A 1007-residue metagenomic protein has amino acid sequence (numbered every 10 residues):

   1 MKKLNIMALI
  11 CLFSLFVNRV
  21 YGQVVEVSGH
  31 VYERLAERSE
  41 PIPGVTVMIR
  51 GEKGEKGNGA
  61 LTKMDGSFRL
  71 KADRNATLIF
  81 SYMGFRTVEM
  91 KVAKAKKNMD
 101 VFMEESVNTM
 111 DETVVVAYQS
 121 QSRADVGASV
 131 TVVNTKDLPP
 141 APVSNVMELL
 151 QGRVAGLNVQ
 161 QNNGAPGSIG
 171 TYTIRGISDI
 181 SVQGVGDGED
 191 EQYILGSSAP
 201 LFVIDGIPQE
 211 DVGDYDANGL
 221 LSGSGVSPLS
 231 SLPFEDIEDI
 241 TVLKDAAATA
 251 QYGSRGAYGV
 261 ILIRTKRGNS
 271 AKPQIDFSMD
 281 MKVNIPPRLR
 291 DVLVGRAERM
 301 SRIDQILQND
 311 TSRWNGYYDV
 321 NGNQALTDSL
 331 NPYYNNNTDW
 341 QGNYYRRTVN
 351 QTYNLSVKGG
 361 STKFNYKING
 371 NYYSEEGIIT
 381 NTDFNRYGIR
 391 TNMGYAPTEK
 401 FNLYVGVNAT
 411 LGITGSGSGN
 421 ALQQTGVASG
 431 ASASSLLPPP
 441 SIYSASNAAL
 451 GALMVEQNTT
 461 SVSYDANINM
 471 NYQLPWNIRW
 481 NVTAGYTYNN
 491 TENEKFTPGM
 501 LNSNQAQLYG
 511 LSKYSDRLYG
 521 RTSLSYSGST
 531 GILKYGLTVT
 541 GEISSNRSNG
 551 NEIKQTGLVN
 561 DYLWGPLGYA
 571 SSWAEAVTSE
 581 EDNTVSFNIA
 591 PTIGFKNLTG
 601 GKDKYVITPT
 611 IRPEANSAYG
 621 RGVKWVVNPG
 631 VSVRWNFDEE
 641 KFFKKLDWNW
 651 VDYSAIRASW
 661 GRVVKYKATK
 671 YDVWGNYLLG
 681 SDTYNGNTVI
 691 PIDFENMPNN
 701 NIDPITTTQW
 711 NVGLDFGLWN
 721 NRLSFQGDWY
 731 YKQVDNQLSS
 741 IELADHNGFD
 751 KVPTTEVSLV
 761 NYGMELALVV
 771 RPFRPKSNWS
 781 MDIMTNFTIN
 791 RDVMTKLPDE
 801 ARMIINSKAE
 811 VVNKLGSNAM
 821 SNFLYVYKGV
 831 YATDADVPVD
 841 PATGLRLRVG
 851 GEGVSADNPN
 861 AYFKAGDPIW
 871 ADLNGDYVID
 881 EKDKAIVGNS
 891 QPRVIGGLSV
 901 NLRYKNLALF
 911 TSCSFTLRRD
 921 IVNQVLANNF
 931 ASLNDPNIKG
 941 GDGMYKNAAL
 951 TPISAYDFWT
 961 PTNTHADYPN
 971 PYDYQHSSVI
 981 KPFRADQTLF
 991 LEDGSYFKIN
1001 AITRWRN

Functional and structural regions predicted by a protein language model:
M1-E26, R86-T87: Cleavable N-terminal targeting peptides that direct proteins into the secretory/outer-membrane pathway or into
V20-Q23, S120-L221, P228-S230, F234-E238 (+10 more regions): Membrane-proximal, glycine/serine-rich, low-complexity loop/turn segments characteristic of large bacterial
H30-R38, P43-E52, I79-F85, N98-P139 (+2 more regions): Short, acidic, small-residue-rich periplasmic hinge/interaction motif at the N-terminus of Gram-negative outer-membrane
R38-P43, R69-A76, V92-K94: Short Pro-Gly-centered beta-turn/loop motif in secreted/extracellular proteins
K53-S67: Short, acidic Ser/Thr/Gly-rich low-complexity loop/linker segments typical of extracellular and cell-surface proteins
D276-N331, K554, T754, R774-G888 (+2 more regions): Conserved small-residue
T327-S329, W573, F863, T916-R1006: Extracytoplasmic gating/loop element in the C-terminal half of outer-membrane beta-barrel translocons and assembly
R386, N392-F401, V405-L411, S441-T497 (+4 more regions): Extracellular/periplasmic, surface-exposed regions of secreted and cell-surface proteins
